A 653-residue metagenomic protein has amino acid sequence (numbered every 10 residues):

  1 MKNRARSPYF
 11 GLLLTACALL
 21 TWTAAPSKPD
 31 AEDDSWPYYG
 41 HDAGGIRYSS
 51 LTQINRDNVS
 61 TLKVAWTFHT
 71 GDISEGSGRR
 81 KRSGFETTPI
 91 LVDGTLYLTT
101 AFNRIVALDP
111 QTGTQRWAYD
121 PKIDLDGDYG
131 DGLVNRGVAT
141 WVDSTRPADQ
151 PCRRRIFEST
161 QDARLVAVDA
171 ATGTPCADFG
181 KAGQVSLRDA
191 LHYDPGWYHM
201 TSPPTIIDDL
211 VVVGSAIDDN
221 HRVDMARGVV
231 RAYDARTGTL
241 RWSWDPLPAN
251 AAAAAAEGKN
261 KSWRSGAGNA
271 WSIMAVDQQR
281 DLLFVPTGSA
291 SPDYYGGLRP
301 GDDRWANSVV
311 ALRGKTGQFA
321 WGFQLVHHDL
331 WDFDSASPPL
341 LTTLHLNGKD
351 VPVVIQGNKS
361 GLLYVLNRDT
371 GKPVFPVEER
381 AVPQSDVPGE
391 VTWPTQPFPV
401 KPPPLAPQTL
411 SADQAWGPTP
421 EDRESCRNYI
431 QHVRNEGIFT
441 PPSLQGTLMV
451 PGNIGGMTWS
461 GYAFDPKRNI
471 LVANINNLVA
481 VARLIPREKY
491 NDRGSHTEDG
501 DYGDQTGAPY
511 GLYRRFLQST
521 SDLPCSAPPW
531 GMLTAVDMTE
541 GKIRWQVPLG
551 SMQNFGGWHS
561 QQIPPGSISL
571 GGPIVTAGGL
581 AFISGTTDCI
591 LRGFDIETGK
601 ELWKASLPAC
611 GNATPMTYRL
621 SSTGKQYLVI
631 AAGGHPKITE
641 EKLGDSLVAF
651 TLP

Functional and structural regions predicted by a protein language model:
K2-L13: Bacterial N-terminal signal peptides that target proteins for export
C17-A31: Bacterial Sec-dependent signal peptides at the C-terminal "C-region" and cleavage site
K28-I73, T88-L91, T534: Mature N-terminal segment immediately following signal peptide/propeptide cleavage in secreted/periplasmic
W36-G40, K81-F102, G130-R164, G196-R222 (+11 more regions): Repeat-blade elements of multi-bladed beta-propeller folds
I46-I54, A163-A170, M225, G301 (+3 more regions): Short aromatic-glycine motifs in intrinsically disordered, low-complexity regions
S60-I73, I105-Y129, V142-P147, L165-P195 (+9 more regions): Extracytoplasmic/lumenal domain signature
G214, R222, W242, F284-P286 (+10 more regions): Short helix/loop capping segments that flank catalytic or ligand/cofactor-binding pockets
V400-A480, E488-K489, M532-A535: Long, low-complexity segments enriched in small/aliphatic residues
